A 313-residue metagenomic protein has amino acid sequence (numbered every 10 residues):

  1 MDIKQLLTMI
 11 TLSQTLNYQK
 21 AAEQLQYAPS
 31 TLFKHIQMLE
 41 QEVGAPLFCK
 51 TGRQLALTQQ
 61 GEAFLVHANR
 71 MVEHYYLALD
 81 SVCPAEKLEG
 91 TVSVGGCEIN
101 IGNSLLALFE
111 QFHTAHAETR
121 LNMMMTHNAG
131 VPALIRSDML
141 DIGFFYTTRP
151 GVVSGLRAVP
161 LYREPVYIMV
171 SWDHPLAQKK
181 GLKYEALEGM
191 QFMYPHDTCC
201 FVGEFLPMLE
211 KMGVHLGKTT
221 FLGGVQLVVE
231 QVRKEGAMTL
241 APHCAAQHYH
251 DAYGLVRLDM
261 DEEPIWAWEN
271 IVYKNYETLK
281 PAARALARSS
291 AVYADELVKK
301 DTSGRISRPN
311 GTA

Functional and structural regions predicted by a protein language model:
I10-A28: Short helix-boundary/capping micro-motifs
S30, L77-S81, K87-H116, R120-M124 (+3 more regions): N-terminal winged-helix
E40-L57: A short LG(V/I)-centered, amphipathic sequence patch enriched for acidic residue(s) preceding the LG motif
S104, M190-M212, H243, L279-R288 (+1 more regions): Secondary-structure junction motif
A107-Q111, A129-V166, V170, V256-L258: Short beta-strand-centered segments that line the small-molecule binding cleft or hinge of alpha/beta clamshell
H127-L140, Y146, T198-V256: Hydrophobic hinge/microswitch elements
V153-V159, E164, Q226-Y276: Beta-alpha-beta core module
L156-V166, V170-F192: Flexible hinge/capping segments at coil-to-helix
